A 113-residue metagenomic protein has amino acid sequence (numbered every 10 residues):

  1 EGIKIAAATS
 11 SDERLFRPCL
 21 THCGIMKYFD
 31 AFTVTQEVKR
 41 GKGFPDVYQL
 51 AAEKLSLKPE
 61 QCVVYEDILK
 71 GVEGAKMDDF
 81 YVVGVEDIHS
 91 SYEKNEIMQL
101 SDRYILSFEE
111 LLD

Functional and structural regions predicted by a protein language model:
E1-A7, E13, R17: Short, acidic loop-to-helix structural element flanking the phosphoryl-transfer center in phosphate-processing enzymes
E13, R17-D113: Asp-based, Mg2+/Mn2+-dependent phosphohydrolase catalytic module
